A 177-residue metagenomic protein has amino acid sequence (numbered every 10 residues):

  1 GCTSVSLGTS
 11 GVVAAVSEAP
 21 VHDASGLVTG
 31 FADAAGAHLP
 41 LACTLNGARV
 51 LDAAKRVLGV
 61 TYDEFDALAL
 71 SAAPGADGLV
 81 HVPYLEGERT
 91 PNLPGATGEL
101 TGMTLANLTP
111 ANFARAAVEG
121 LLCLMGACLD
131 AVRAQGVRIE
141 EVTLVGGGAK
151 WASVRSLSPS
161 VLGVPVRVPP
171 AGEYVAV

Functional and structural regions predicted by a protein language model:
G1-V177: Active-site core segments that coordinate phosphate-bearing ligands/cofactors across diverse enzyme families
